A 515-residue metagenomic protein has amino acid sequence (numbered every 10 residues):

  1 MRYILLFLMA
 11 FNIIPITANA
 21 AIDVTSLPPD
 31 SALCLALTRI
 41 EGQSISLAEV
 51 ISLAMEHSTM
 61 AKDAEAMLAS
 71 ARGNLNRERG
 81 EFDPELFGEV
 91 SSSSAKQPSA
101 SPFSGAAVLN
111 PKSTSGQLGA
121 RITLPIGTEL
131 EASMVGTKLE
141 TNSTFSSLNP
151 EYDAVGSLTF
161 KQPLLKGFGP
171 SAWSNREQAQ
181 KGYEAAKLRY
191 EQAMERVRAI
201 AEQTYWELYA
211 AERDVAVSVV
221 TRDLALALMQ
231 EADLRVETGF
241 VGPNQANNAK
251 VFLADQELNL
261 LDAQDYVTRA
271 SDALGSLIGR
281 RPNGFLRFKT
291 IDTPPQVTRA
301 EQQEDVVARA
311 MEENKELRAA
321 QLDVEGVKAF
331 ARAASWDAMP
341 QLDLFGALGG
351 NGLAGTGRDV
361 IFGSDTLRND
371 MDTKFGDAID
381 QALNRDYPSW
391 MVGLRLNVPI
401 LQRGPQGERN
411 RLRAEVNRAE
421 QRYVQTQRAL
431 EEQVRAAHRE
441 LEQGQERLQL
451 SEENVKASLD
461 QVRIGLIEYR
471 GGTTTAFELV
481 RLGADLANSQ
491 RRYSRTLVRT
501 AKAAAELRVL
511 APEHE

Functional and structural regions predicted by a protein language model:
Y3, E78, K187-R309, E440 (+5 more regions): Periplasmic alpha-helical coiled-coil/stalk elements that build and connect Gram-negative outer-membrane
L5-P15: Bacterial N-terminal signal peptides
N19-A21, C34-R39, K96, L274 (+9 more regions): Acidic, low-complexity, intrinsically disordered peripheral segments
A20-S113, F160-S174, Q178-Q180, E191 (+9 more regions): Bacterial Sec-pathway N-terminal export signals of envelope proteins
T38-G42, V90-L158, T290-R299, R332 (+1 more regions): Small/polar, glycine/serine/threonine/aspartate-rich low-complexity segments that form flexible
A54, V241, Q245-A246, K250 (+1 more regions): Amphipathic alpha-helical coiled-coil scaffold segments and their short linker/junction regions
K62-A66, R79, P125-P150, L165-M194 (+7 more regions): Sec/SRP-type N-terminal targeting helices
E81-E85, P125-G127, V155, L258 (+1 more regions): Strand-connecting loop/turn motifs
